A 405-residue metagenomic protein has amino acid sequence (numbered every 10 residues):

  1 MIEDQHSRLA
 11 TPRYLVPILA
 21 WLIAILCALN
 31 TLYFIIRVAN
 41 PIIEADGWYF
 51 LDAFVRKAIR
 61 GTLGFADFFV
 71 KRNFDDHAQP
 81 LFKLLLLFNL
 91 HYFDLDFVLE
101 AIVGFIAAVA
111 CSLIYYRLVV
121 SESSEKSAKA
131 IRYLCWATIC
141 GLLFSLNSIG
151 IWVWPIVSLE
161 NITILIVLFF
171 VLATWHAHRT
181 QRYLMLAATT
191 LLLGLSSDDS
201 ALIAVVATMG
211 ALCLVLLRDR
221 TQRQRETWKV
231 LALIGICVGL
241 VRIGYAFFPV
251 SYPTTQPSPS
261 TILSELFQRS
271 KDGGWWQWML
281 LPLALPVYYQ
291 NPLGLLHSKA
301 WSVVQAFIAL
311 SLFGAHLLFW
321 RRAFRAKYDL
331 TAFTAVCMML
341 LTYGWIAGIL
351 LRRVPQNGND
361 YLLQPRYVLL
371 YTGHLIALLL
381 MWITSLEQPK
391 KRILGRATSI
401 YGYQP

Functional and structural regions predicted by a protein language model:
M1-T31: Start-transfer (signal-anchor) and selected internal transmembrane alpha helices of multi-pass inner/ER membrane
C27, L134-L142, L233-G239, R325-R353: Transmembrane alpha-helix segments characteristic of polytopic inner-membrane glycan-assembly/cell-envelope
I43-D46, A128-R179, S196-S200, L341-T384: Membrane-interface micro-motifs in multi-pass membrane enzymes
A45-L99, R242-F319, P365, T372: Membrane-lumen/periplasm interface segments of multi-pass, membrane-embedded glycan/lipid transferases
I102-S127, F169-A173, F313-W320: Transmembrane-helix motifs of polytopic, lipid-linked glycan transferases
R182-D199, A204-T208, G235: Membrane-interface alpha helices of multi-pass inner-membrane proteins
I203-G239: Perimembrane helix-loop-helix junctions
L231-G239, L386-P405: Signature aromatic-anchored transmembrane alpha helix within multi-pass, membrane-resident enzymes that catalyze glycan
